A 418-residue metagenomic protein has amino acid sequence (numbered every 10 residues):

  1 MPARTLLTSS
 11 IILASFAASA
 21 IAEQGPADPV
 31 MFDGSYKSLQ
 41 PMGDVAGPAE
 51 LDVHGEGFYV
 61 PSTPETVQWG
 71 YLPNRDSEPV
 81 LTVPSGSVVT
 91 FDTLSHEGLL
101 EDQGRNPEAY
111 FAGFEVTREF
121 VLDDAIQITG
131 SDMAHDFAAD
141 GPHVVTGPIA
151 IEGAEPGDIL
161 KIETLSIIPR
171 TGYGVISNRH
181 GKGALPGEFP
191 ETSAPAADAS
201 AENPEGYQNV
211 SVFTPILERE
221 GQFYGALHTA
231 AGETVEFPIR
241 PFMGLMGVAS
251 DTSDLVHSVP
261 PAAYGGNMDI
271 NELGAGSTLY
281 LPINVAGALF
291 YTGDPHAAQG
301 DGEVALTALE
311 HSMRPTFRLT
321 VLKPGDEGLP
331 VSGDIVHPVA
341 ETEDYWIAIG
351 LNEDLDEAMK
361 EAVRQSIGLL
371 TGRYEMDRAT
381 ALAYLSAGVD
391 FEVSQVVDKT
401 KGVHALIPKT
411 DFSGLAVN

Functional and structural regions predicted by a protein language model:
M1-A22: Gram-negative bacterial Sec-dependent N-terminal signal peptides
Q24-S62: N-terminal pre-domain segments of enzymes
D52-F137: N-terminal, Lys/Arg-enriched amphipathic/low-complexity engagement segments that precede the first folded domain
L72-E78, H143-I149, A263-M268, G368: Short alpha-helix capping/helix-loop boundary micro-motifs
E78-E97, A150-G153, L160-T164, G276-V285: Beta-strand cores of secreted/periplasmic/IMS beta-sandwich domains, seen most often in copper-related folds
T117-T171: Long, hydrophobic/aromatic-enriched structural stretches that serve as scaffold segments
I159-V331, R364, T371, R378-A379 (+2 more regions): Glycine-rich anion/phosphate-binding loop at the beta-strand->alpha-helix junction
S332-A379, Y384: A hydrophobic, small-residue-rich beta->alpha segment in the mid-to-C-terminal subdomain of diverse proteins
